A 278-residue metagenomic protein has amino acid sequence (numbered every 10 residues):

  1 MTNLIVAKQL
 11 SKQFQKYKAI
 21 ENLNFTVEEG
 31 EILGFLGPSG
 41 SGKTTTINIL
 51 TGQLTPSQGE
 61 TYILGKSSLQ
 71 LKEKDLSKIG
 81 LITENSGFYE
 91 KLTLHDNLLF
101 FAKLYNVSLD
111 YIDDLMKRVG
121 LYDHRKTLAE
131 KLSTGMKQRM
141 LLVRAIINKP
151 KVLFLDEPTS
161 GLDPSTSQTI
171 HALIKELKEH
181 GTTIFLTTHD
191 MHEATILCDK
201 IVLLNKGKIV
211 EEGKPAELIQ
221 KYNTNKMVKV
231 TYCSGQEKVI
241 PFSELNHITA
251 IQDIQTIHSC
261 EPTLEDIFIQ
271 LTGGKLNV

Functional and structural regions predicted by a protein language model:
G59-Q70, K74-D75: Conserved ABC transporter NBD signature motif
L99, K103, S108-R125: Conserved ABC ATPase "signature" region
L153-D156: Catalytic Walker B motif of ABC-type/P-loop ATPase nucleotide-binding domains
A194-I196: A short, surface-exposed alpha-helical micro-motif characterized by mixed small hydrophobic and charged/polar residues
E212-G213: ABC ATPase "signature
